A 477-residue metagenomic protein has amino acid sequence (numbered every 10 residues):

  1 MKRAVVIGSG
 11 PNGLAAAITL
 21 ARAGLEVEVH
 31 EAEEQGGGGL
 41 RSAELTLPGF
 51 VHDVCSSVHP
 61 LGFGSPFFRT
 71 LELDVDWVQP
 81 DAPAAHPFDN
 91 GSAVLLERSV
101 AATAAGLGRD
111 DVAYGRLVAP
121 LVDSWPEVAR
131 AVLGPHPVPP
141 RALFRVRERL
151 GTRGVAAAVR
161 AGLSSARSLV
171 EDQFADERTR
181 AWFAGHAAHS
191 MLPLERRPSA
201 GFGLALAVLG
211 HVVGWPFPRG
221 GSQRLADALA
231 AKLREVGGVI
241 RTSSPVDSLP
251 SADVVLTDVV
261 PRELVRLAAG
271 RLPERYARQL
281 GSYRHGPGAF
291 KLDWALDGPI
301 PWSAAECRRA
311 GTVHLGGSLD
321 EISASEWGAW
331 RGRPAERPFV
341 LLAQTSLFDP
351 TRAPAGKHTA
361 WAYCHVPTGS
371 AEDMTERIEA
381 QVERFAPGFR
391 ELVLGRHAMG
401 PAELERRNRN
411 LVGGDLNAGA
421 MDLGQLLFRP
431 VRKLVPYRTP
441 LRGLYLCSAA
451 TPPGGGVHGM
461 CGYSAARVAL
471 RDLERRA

Functional and structural regions predicted by a protein language model:
M1-A4, R22-A23, Q425-L426, R432 (+1 more regions): Extreme N-terminal leader/targeting segments of oxidoreductases
K2-L133, A420: N-terminal glycine-rich phosphate/pyrophosphate-binding loop and immediately adjacent elements
D89-P198: Rossmann-like flavin
D110, P299-I300, R333-E336, S370-R409: Flavin-binding catalytic cores
D176-P193, R337-L341, G388-P452: A glycine-rich dinucleotide-binding beta-alpha-beta segment and adjacent secondary-structure elements that constitute
A205-V246: Helical element adjacent to the flavin cofactor pocket in flavoenzyme catalytic cores
G238, T242-A353: Mid-domain catalytic core of redox enzymes that form a hydrophobic substrate pocket/lid adjacent to a catalytic redox
C447-L470: A conserved FAD-binding loop/helix module that cradles the flavin
